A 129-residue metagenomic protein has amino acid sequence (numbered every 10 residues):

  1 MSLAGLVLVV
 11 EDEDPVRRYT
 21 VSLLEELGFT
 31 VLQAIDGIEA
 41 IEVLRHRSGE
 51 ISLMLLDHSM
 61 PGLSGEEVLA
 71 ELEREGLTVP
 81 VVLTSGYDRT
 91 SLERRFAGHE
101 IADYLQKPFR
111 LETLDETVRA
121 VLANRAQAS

Functional and structural regions predicted by a protein language model:
E11: Conserved acidic carboxylate
R18-E26: Charged docking surfaces used in two-component/phosphorelay signaling
Q33-L53, E93: Acidic, metal-coordinating helix/loop segments flanking the phosphotransfer/catalytic sites of two-component signaling
D36-E39, S64-V68: Acidic catalytic/metal-coordinating carboxylates
D57: Active-site residues of response regulator receiver
M60: Receiver (REC) domain active-site loop signature in two-component systems and cognate sites in sensor histidine kinases
E67, R74, T78-V79, Y87-Q106 (+2 more regions): Alpha4 helix (beta4-alpha4-beta5 surface) of REC/receiver domains from two-component response regulators
